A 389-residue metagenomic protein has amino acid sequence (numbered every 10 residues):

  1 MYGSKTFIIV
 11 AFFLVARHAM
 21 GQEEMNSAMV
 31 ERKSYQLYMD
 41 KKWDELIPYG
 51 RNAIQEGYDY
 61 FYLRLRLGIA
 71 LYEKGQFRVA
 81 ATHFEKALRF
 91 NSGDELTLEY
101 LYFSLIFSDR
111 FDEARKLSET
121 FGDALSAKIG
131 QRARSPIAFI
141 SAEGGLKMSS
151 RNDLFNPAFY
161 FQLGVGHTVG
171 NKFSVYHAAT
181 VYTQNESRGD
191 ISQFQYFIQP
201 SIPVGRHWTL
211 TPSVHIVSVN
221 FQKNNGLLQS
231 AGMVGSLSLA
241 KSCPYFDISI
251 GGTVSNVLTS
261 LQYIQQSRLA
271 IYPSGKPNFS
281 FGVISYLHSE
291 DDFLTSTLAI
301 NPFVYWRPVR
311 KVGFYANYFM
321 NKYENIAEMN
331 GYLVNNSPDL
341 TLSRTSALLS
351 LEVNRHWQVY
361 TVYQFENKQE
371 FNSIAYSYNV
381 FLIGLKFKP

Functional and structural regions predicted by a protein language model:
Q22-R134: Alpha-helical protein-protein interaction scaffolds
Q131-S150, G170-H177, L210: Transmembrane beta-strand segments of Gram-negative outer membrane beta-barrel proteins
G144-S150, A179-N185, V214-N220, C243-Y245 (+6 more regions): Transmembrane beta-strands of outer-membrane beta-barrel pores
S149-A158, Q184-Q193, N220-A231, V254-I264 (+4 more regions): Solvent-exposed loop/turn segments connecting transmembrane beta-strands in outer-membrane beta-barrel proteins
G164-G166, Q199-S201, S236-A240, R268-A270 (+3 more regions): Outer-membrane beta-barrel architecture
T168-H177, P203-P212, A240-I250, G275-F281 (+3 more regions): Repeated loop/turn-to-beta-strand initiation elements of outer-membrane beta-barrel proteins
Q266, A270, N278-Q369, F387-P389: Outer-membrane beta-barrel transmembrane domain signature
S377-P389: Outer-membrane beta-barrel "beta-signal"
